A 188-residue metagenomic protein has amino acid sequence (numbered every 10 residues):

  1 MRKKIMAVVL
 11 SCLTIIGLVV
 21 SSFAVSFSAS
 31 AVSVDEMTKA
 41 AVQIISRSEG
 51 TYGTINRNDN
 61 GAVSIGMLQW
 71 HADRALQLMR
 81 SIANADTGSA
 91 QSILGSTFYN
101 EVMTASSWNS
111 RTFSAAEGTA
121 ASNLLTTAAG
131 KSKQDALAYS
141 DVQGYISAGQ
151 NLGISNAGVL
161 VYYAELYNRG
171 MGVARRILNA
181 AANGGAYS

Functional and structural regions predicted by a protein language model:
R2-V25: Sec-dependent N-terminal signal peptides of Gram-positive bacterial secreted proteins and lipoproteins
V25-Q150, G158-V161, E165-S188: Cell-wall polysaccharide-cleaving catalytic domain and substrate-binding groove, primarily in peptidoglycan/chitin
